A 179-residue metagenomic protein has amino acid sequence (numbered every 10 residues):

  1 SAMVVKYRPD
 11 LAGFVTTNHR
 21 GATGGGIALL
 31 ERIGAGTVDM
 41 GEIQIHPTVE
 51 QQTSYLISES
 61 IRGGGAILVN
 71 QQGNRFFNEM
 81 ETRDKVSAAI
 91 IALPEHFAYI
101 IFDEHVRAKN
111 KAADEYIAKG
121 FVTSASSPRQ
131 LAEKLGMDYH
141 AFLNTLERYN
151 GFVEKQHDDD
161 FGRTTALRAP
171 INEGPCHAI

Functional and structural regions predicted by a protein language model:
S1, L30, F142: Conserved hydrophobic/aromatic pocket- or pore-lining residues that grip, position, or stack substrates in active sites
S1-R8: Flavin (primarily FAD) binding-site architecture
D10-A22: A short acidic, glycine-rich active-site loop that binds or catalyzes chemistry on phosphate/adenosine moieties
L11, G41-I45, Q72-E79, F152-Q156 (+1 more regions): Short linear motifs at secondary-structure transitions and domain/linker junctions
L11-A12, Q52-L56, I179: Intrinsically disordered, low-complexity segments enriched in polar/charged residues with Gly/Pro, especially when
G21-A28, H140: Short alpha-helical basic/polar micro-motif
I27-M137: An anion/pyrophosphate-binding glycine-rich loop and adjacent beta-alpha core in soluble alpha-beta enzymes
A141-I179: A glycine-rich dinucleotide-binding beta-alpha-beta segment and adjacent secondary-structure elements that constitute
